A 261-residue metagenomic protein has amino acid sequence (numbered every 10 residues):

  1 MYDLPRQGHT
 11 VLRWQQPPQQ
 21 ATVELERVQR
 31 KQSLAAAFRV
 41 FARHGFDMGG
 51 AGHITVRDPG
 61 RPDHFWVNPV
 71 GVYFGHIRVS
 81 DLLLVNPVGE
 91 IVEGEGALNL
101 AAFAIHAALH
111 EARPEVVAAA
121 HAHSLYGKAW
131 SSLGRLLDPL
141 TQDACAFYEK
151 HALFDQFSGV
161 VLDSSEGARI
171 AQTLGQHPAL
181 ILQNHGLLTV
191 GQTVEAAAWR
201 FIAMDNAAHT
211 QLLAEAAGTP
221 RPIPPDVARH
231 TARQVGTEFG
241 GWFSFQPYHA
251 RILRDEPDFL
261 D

Functional and structural regions predicted by a protein language model:
Y2-A37, P178-D261: A conserved C-terminal secondary-structure "cap"
R13-V88, P247: N-terminal low-complexity or amphipathic/hydrophobic leaders
E24-R27, V92-N99, L153-V161: Flexible, glycine/proline-enriched loop segments at strand-loop-helix junctions that form or flank small-ligand binding
V56, H121-L125, H185: Histidine-centered divalent metal-coordination motifs
W66, V117-H121, A179-I181: Short glycine-aspartate micro-motif
N86-G127, S164-Q172: Short HxH-centered metal-ligating active-site micro-motif
L125-L162, E166: Class I SAM-dependent methyltransferase SAM-binding "motif I" and its flanking Rossmann-like core
A152-T189: A contiguous binding-surface segment within folded domains or other stable secondary-structure elements
